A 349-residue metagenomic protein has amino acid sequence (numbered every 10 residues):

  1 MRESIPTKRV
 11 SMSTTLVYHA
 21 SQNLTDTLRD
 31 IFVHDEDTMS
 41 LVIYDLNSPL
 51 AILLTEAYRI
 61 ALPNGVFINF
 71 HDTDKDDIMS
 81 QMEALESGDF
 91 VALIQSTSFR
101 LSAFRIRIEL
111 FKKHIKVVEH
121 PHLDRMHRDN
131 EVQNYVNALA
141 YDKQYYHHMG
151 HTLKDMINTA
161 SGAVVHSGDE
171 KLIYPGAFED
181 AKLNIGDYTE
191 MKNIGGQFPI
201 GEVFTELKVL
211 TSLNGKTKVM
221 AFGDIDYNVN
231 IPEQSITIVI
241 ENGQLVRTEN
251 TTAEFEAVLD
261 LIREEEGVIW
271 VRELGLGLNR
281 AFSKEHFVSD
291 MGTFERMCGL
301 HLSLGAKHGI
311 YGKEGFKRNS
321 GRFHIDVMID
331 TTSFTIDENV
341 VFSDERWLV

Functional and structural regions predicted by a protein language model:
R2-E233, S333-V349: Active-site bordering "gate/hinge" segments that shape substrate access to catalytic or cofactor-binding pockets
I43-D45, M220, E241, T248 (+1 more regions): Generic beta-strand/beta-sheet core signal
Y58-I60, E109, Y135, L183 (+6 more regions): Generic alpha-helical propensity signal that fires on short helical segments and nearby coil/disordered stretches
F111, T211, P232, V268 (+2 more regions): A short, structural micro-pattern
N214, S235, V271, G299 (+1 more regions): Broad gene-expression machinery/nucleic-acid interaction feature
I231, R247-K313: Dual-mode signal for accessory low-complexity, basic/Gly-rich regions
Q234-E249, S333-F334: Active-site and channel-lining beta-strand-loop segments that bind or position nucleotide-derived/phosphorylated
G299-V349: Intrinsically disordered terminal and processing segments
